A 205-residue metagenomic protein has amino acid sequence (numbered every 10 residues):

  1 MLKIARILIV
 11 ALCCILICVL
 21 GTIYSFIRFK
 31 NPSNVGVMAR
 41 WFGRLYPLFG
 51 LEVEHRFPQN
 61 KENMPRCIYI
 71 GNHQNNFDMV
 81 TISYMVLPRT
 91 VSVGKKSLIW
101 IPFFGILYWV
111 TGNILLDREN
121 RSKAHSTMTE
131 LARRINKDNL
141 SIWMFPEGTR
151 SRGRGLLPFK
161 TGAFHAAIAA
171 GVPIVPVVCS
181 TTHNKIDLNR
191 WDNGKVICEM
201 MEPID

Functional and structural regions predicted by a protein language model:
M1-L16, L20, F42, Y46: Membrane-interacting alpha-helical segments
C14-F29, S33-V35, L48, N63-R121: Catalytic core of membrane glycerolipid acyltransferases/transacylases, capturing the structured, soluble-facing
G43-C67: A short, well-structured juxtamembrane/interface segment
H55, Y69, S92-V93, C198-M200: Generic preference for hydrophobic
R66-I68, N139-F145: Residue-level preference for the first positions of well-ordered beta-strands
H73-N75, E147-S151: Short glycine-rich anion-binding loops that position phosphate/pyrophosphate groups of nucleotides and phosphorylated
F103-G105, S141-W143, R152-D205: A cross-family acyltransferase "interaction/gating" segment
L116, K123-A132: Anionic-ligand binding region
